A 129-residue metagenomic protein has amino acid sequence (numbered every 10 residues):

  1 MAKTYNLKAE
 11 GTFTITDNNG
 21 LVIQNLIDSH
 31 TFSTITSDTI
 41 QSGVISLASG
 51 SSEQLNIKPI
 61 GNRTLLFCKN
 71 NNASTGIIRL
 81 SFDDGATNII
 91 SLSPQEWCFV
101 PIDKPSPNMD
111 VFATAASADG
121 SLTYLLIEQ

Functional and structural regions predicted by a protein language model:
A2-T36, A115-Q129: C-terminal interaction-tip segments
I35-D38, V44-I60, A116-A118: Surface-exposed ligand/attachment interfaces on beta-rich extracellular proteins
S42-V44, N88-I90: Beta-strand-rich interaction surfaces with strong enrichment in secreted/lumenal proteins
S49-S51, S74, D83-A86, T114-S121: Intrinsically disordered, low-complexity serine/threonine-rich repeat tracts
E53-N56, T64-N70, D110-T114: Hydrophobic beta-strand segments within beta-rich accessory/binding domains
N56-I57, S93-N108, E128: Beta-sandwich interaction modules
I60-R63, K69-I89: Short, surface-exposed beta-strand/strand-loop-strand elements in extracellular ectodomains
I102-G120: Noncatalytic modules at the cell exterior or secretory-pathway interfaces, chiefly beta-strand-rich lectin/adhesion
